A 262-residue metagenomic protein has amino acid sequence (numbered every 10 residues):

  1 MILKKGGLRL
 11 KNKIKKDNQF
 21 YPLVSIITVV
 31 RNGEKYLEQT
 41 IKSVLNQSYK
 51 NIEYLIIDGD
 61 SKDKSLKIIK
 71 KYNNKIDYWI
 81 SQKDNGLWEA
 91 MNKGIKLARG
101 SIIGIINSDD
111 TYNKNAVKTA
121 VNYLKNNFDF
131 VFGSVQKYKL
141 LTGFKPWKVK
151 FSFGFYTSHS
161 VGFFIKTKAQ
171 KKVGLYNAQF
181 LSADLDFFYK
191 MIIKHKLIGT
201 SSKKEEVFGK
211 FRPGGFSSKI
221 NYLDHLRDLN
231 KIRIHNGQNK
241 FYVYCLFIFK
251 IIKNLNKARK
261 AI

Functional and structural regions predicted by a protein language model:
M1-L45: N-proximal low-complexity "stem/linker" segments adjacent to membrane-targeting elements
P22-S25, E53, D186: Cell-envelope/extracellular polymer assembly enzymes that use nucleotide-activated donors
N51-D60, I80-Q82: Short beta-strand/loop segment that forms part of the nucleotide-sugar
D58-K67, N107-D110: A conserved acidic beta->alpha catalytic loop
S81-A98: Glycine-rich, basic loop-to-helix element that forms the pyrophosphate-binding segment of sugar-nucleotide handling
I103: Short aromatic/hydrophobic "clamp" motif used to bind/position activated sugar donors
T111, N115-F144: Conserved donor NDP-sugar-binding/catalytic core segment of glycosyltransferases
F144-D228, I232: Conserved nucleotide-sugar donor-binding catalytic segment
